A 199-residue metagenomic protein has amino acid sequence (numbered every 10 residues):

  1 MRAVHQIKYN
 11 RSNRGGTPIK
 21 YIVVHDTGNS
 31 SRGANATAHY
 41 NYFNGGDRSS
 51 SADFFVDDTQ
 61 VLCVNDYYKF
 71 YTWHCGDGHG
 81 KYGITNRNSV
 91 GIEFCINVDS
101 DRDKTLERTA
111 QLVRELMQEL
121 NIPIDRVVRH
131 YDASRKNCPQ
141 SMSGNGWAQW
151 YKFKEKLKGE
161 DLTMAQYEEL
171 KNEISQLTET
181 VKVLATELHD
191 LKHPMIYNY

Functional and structural regions predicted by a protein language model:
M1-T85: N-terminal catalytic cores of peptidoglycan-degrading enzymes
R2-H5, Y9-K20, R87-G91, C95-N172 (+2 more regions): Basic/polar, cationic surfaces and motifs that engage anionic cell-wall and phosphate/carboxylate ligands
D26, L116-L120, V181: Sec/Tat-exported extracytoplasmic proteins
L170, I174-L177, V181-L184, L191: Non-transmembrane coiled-coil alpha-helices
